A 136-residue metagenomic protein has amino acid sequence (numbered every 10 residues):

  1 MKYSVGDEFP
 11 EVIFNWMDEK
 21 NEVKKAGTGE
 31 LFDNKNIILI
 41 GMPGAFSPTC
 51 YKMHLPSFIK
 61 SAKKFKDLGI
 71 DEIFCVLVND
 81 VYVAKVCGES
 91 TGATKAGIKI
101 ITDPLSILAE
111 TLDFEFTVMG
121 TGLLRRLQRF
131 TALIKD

Functional and structural regions predicted by a protein language model:
M1-D136: Chalcogenol-based redox active-site neighborhoods
